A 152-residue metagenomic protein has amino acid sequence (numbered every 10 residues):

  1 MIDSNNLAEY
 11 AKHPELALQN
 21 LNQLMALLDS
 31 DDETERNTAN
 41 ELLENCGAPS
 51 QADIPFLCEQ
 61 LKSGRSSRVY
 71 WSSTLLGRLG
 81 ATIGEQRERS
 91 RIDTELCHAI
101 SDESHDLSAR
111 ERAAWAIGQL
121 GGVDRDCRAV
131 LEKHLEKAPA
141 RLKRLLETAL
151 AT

Functional and structural regions predicted by a protein language model:
M1-L16, T34-P49, S67-Q86, S108-V123 (+1 more regions): Structural detector for internal amphipathic alpha-helices that build alpha-solenoid repeat scaffolds
E15-L27, A48-K62, T82-S101, V123-L135: Amphipathic alpha-helical scaffolding segments comprising HEAT/armadillo-like alpha-solenoid repeats
N22-T34, T38: A short, compositionally biased N-terminal segment around positions ~18-40 that is enriched in charged/polar residues
D31-D32, G64-R65, S104-D106, A138-P139: Short inter-helical turns and helix N-cap capping residues of alpha-solenoid HEAT/ARM repeat scaffolds
